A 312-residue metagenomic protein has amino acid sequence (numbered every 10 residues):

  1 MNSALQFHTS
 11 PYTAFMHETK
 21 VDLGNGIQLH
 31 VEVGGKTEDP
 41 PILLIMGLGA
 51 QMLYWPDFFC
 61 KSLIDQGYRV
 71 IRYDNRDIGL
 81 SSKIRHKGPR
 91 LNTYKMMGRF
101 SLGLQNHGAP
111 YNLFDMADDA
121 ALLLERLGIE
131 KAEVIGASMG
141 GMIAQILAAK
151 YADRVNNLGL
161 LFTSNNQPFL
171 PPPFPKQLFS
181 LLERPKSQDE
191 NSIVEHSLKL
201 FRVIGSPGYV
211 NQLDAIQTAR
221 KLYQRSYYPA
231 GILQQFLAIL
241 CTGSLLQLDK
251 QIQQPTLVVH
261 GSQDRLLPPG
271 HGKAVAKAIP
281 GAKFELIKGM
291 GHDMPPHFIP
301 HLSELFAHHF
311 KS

Functional and structural regions predicted by a protein language model:
L5-Q28: N-terminal cap/lid segment of alpha/beta-hydrolase-fold proteins
L23-L102: Conserved HGGG/HGGXW glycine-rich cap/lid loop of the alpha/beta-hydrolase fold
F100-P110, F114-A132: Conserved acidic catalytic loop of the alpha/beta-hydrolase fold
E130-F169: Conserved hydrolase catalytic core segment
P173-Q247, Q254, A274: Alpha/beta-hydrolase
I252, V258-H260, D264: Short beta-strand/loop motif that positions the catalytic acidic residue of the alpha/beta-hydrolase fold
R265-H271: Conserved alpha/beta-hydrolase "acid-adjacent" motif
A282-S312: Catalytic active-site module of serine/aspartate enzymes centered on a nucleophile-bearing elbow/loop
